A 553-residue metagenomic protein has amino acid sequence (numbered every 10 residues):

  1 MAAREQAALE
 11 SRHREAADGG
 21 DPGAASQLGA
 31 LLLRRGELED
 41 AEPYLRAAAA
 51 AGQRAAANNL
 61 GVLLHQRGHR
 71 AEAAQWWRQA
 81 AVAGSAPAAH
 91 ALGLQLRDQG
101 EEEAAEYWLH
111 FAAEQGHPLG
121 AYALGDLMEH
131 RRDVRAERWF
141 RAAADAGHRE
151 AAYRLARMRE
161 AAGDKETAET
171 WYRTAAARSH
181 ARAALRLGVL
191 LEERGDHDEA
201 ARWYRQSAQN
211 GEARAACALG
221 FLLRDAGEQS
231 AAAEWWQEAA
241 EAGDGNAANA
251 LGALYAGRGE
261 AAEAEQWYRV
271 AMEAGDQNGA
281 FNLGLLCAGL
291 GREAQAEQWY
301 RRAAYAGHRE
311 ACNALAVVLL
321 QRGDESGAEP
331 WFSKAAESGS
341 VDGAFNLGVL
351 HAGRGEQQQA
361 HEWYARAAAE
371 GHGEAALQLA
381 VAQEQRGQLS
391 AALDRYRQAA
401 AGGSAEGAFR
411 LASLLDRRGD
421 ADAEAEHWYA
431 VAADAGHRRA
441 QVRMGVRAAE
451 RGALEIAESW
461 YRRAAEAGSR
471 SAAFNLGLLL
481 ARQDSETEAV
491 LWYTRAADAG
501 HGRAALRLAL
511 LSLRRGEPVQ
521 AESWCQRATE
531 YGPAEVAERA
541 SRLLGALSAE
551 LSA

Functional and structural regions predicted by a protein language model:
M1-R4, R527-A553: Terminal, low-structured helical/coil segments at or just beyond the last alpha-helical repeat
G19-D21, A51-Q53, A83-S85, Q115-H117 (+14 more regions): Short helix-capping/linker turns of helical repeat alpha-solenoids
G23-A30, A55-V62, P87-L94, L119-D126 (+12 more regions): Conserved alpha-helical positions within TPR/SEL1-like repeat arrays
G36, G68, G100, R131-R132 (+12 more regions): Residue-level detector of the short coil/turn that links helix A to helix B within each tetratricopeptide repeat
E114, A369, D498, L513-E535: TPR/TPR-like (Sel1-like) alpha-helical repeat modules
